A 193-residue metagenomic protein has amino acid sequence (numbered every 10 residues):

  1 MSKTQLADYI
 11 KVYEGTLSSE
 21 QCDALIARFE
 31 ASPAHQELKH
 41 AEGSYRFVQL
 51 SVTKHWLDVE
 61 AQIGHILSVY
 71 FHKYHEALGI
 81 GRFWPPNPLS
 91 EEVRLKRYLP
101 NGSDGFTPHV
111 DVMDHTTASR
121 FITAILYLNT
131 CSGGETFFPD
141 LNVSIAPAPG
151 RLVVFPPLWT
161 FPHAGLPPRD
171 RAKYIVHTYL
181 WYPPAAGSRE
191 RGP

Functional and structural regions predicted by a protein language model:
M1-L152, T160-P193: Fe(II)/2-oxoglutarate oxygenase catalytic core
